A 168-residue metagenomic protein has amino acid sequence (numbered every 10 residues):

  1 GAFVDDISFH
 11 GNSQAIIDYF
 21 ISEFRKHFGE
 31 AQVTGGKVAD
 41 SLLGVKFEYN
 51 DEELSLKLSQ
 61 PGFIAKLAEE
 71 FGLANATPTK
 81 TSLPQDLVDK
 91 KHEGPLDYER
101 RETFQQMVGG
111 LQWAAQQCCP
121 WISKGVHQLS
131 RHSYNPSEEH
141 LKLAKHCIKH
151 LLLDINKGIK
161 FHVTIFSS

Functional and structural regions predicted by a protein language model:
G1-S168: Long, low-complexity, charge-biased intrinsically disordered regions
